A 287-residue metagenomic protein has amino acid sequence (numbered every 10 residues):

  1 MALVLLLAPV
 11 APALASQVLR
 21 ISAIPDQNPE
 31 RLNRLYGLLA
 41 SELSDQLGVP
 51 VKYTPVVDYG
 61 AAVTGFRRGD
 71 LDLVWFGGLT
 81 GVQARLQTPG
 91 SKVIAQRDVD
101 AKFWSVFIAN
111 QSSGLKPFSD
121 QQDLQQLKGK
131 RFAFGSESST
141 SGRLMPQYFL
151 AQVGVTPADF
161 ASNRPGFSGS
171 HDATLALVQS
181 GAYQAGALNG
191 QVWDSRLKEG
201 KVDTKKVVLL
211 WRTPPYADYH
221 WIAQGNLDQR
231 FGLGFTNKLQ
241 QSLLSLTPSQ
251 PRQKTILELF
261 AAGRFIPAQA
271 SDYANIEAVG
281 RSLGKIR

Functional and structural regions predicted by a protein language model:
A15-T80: Extracytoplasmic small-molecule ligand-binding "clamshell" domains of the periplasmic binding protein/Venus flytrap
L19, Q27-L38, I222-A223, R230-R287: An extracytoplasmic/periplasmic, membrane-proximal ligand-sensing/linker region
P25, S105-P117, A217-F231: A bilobed periplasmic-binding-protein/Venus flytrap-type ligand-binding module shared by bacterial periplasmic
L38-L47, S141-F167, L197-D203, A278-I286: Ligand-binding cleft/hinge of the Venus flytrap
Y53-T64, G77-L79, P157-A176, P215-A217: Short helix-initiation/N-cap motifs at beta->coil->alpha
W75-T88, A151-Q152, L177-S180, Q184-K205: A ligand-binding cleft/hinge motif common to bilobed small-molecule-binding domains
S91-D100, A161-R164, L197-P215: Short beta-strand->loop
R97-V153: A conserved helix-loop-strand patch within extracytoplasmic ligand-binding domains of the periplasmic binding
